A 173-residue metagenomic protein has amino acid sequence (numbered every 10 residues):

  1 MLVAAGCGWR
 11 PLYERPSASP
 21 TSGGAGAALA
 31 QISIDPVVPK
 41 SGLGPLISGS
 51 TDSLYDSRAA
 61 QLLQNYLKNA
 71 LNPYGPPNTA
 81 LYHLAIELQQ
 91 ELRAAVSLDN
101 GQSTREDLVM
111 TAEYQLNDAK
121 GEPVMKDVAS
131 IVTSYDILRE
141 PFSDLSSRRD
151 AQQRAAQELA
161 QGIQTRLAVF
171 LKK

Functional and structural regions predicted by a protein language model:
M1-N65, K173: A structural "domain/chain start" motif
A5-R10, S57-Q64, L84-L92, R105-D107 (+1 more regions): Short linear motifs at secondary-structure transitions and domain/linker junctions
W9, K40-S41, P73-Y74, R93-A95 (+1 more regions): Short beta-strands and strand-coil junctions in structured, solvent-facing domains, enriched
R15-P16, G75, L167: Short amphipathic alpha-helical segments with coiled-coil-like heptad repeat character
Y55, A59, T104, S147 (+2 more regions): Conserved acidic
N69, Y74-V128, T133-D150: Surface-exposed short loop/turn segments
S143-K173: C-terminal/domain-edge helix-coil "capping" segments
